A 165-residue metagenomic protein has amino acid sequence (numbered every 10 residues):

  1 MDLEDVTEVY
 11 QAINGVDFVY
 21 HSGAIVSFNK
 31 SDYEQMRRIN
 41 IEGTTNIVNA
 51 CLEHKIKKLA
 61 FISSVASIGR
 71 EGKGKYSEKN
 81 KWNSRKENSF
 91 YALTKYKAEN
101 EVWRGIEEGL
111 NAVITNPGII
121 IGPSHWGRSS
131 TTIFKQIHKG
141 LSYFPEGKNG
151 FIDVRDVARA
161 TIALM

Functional and structural regions predicted by a protein language model:
M1-E42: NAD(P)H-binding glycine-rich loop region in Rossmannoid oxidoreductase-like domains and their noncatalytic homologs
D5, G43-N46, K58, K97-A98 (+1 more regions): Conserved cofactor-binding/catalytic machinery of classical short-chain dehydrogenase/reductase
V19-Y20, A60, T115: Hydrophobic structural elements of the Rossmann-like NAD(P)H-binding subdomain that define the short-chain
E42-Y91: Conserved Rossmann-fold NAD(P)-dependent oxidoreductase catalytic core, especially the SDR/UDP-sugar
S67-G69, L110-T132: Flexible, glycine-rich beta-alpha linker
K86-I114: Active-site Tyr-X1-5-Lys
S89, G118-W126, Y143-R155: Glycine-rich "substrate-gating" loop/helix at the edge of Rossmann-like oxidoreductase active sites
F134-S142, K148-M165: Alpha-helical substrate-binding/gating segment
